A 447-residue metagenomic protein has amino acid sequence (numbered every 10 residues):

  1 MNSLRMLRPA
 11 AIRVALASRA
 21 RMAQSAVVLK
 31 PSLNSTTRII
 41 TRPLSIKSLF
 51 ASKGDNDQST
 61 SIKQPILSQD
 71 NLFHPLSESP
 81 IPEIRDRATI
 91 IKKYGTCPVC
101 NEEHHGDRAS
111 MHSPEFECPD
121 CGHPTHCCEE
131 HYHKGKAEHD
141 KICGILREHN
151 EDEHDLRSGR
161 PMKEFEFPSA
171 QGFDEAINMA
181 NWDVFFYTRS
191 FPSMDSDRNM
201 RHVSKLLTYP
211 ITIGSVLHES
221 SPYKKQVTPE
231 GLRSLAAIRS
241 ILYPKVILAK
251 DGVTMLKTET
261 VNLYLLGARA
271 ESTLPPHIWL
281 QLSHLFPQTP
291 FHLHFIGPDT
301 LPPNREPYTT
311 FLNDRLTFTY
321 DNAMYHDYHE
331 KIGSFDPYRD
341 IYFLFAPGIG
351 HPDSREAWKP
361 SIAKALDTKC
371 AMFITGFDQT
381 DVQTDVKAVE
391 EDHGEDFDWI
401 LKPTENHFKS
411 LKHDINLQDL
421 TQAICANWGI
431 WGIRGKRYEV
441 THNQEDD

Functional and structural regions predicted by a protein language model:
M1-T60: N-terminal mitochondrial targeting presequence
I40-R87: N-terminal alpha-helical interaction blocks
S68-D70, I91-Y94, A137-I341, F345-D353: Positively charged, amphipathic N-terminal segments that serve as targeting/anchoring signals
I84-K93, R108-H112: Short, flexible, mixed-charge glycine/proline-rich loop motifs that serve as phosphate/nucleic-acid-contacting
C97-C100, C118: Short cysteine-rich clusters marking metal-coordination/redox-active sites
D107-H112, E129-H131, G135, E151-H154: Short Cys/His-rich "knuckle" micro-motifs
D120-I142: Cys/His-coordinated zinc-finger cores
G297, P302-D447: Domain-level detector for long C-terminal conserved domains
